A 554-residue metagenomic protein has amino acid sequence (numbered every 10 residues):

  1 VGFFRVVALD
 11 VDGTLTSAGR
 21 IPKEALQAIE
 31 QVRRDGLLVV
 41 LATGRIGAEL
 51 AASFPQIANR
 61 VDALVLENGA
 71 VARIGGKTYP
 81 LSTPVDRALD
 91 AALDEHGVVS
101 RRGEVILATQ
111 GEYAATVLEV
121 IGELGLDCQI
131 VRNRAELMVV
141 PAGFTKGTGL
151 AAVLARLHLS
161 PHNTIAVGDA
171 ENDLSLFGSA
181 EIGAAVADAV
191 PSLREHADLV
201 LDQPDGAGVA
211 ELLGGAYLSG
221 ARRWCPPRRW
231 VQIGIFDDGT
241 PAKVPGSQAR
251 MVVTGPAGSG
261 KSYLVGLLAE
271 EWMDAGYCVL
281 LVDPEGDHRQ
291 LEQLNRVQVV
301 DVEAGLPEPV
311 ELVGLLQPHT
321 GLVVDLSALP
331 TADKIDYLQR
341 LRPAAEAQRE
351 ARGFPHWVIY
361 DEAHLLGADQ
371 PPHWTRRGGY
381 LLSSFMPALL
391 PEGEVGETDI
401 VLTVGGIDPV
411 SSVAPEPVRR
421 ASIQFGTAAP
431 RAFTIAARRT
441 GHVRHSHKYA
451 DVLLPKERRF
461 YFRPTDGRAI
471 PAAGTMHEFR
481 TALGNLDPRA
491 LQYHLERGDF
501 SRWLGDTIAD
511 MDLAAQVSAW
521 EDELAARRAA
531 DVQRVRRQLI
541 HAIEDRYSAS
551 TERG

Functional and structural regions predicted by a protein language model:
G2-F3, P22, G147-P227: Mg2+-dependent phosphoryl-transfer enzymes with acidic/Ser/Thr/Gly-rich catalytic loops
F3-G19, F177: Asp-based phosphoryl-transfer active-site loop
V11, P284, D361-A363: Walker B catalytic acidic pair
R20-R102: Active-site phosphate-binding/coordination module
N59, G378-G379, S384-A432: Conserved ATP-driven motor cores of ASCE-family P-loop NTPases powering translocation/secretion/packaging/pilus
D86-S179: Conserved acidic, metal-coordinating active-site core of Asp-based, Mg2+-dependent phosphoryl-transfer enzymes
P227-W357, G367-L389, E394-E397: P-loop NTPase catalytic phosphate-binding loop
S412-G554: Terminal, compositionally biased segments used for targeting/anchoring and flexible tails
